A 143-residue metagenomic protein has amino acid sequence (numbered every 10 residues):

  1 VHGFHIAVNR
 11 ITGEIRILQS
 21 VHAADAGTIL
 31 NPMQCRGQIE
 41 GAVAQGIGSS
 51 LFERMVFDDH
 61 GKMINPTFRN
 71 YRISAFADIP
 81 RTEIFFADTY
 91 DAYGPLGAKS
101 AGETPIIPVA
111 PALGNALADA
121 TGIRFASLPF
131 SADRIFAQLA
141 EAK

Functional and structural regions predicted by a protein language model:
V1-K143: C-terminal catalytic domains of large/alpha subunits in multi-subunit enzymes
